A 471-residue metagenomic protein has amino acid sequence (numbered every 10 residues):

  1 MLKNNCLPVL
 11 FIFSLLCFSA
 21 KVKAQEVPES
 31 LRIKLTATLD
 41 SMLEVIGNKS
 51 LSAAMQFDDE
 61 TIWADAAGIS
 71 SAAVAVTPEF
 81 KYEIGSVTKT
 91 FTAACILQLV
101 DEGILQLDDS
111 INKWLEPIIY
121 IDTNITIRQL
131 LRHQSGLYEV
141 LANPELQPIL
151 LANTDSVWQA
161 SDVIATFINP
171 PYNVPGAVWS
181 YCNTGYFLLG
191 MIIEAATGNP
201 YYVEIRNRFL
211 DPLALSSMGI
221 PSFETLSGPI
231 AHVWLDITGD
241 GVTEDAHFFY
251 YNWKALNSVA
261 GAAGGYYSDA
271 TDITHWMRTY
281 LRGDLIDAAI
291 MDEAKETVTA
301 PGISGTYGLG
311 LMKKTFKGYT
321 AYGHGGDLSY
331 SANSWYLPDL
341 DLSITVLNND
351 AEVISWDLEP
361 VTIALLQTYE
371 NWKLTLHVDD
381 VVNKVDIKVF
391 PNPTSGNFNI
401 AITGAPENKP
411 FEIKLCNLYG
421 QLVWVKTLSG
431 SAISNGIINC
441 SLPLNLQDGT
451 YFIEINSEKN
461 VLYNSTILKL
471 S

Functional and structural regions predicted by a protein language model:
M1-S30, V378, N392, L415 (+2 more regions): Bacterial Sec-dependent N-terminal signal peptides
K21-K23, V382-F390, T394-S471: C-terminal outer-membrane/trafficking sorting elements
P28-Y82, Q106, I168: Short, conserved catalytic-motif segment at the N-terminal edge
V45-S52, A72-Q129, P171-G185, G261 (+1 more regions): Short active-site loop at a secondary-structure junction that contains or immediately precedes the catalytic residue(s)
E60-I62, D122-L328: Short, surface-exposed loop or secondary-structure junction motifs that flank catalytic or metal-binding residues
W63, G323, A332-A351: Short, well-ordered beta-strand elements
D65-A67, L347, K426, S465: Short hydrophobic alpha-helix segments
A351-D386: Short, gly/Ser/Thr-rich active-site loops of penicillin-recognizing serine hydrolases
